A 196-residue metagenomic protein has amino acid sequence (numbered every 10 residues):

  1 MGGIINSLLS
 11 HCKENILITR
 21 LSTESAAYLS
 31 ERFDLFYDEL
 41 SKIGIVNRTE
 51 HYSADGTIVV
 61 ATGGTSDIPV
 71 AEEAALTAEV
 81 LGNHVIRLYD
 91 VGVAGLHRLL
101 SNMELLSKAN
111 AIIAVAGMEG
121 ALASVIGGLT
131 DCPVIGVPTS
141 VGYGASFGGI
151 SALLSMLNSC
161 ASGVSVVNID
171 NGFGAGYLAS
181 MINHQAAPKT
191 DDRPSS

Functional and structural regions predicted by a protein language model:
M1-G2, D67-E72, L96-H97, A116-V125 (+2 more regions): Short glycine/serine/threonine-rich phosphate/pyrophosphate-binding segments that cradle anionic phosphate groups
M1-L40: Helix-enriched interaction subdomains in cytosolic or periplasmic regions, typified by TIR/SEFIR signaling/NADase cores
F36-L40, I126-G149: Short, acidic/small-residue loops that bind anionic groups at enzyme active sites
S41-N47, H84-K108, I150-S151, V167: Glycine-rich oxoanion-binding loops at beta->alpha junctions
D55-G95: Glycine-rich phosphate/diphosphate-binding loop of Rossmann-like nucleotide-binding domains
T62, S66, M103-S107, V141-S196: C-terminal binding/interaction regions
S101-T139: Glycine-rich phosphate-binding loop
